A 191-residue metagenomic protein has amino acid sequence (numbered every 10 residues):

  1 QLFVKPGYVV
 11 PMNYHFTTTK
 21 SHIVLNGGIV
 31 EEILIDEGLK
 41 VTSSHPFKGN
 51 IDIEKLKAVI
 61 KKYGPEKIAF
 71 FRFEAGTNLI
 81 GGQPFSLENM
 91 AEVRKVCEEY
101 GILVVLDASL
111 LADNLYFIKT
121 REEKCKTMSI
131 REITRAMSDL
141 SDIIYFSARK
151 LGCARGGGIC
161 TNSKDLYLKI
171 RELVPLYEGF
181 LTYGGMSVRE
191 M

Functional and structural regions predicted by a protein language model:
Q1-M191: Conserved PLP-enzyme active-site core in the AAT-like
